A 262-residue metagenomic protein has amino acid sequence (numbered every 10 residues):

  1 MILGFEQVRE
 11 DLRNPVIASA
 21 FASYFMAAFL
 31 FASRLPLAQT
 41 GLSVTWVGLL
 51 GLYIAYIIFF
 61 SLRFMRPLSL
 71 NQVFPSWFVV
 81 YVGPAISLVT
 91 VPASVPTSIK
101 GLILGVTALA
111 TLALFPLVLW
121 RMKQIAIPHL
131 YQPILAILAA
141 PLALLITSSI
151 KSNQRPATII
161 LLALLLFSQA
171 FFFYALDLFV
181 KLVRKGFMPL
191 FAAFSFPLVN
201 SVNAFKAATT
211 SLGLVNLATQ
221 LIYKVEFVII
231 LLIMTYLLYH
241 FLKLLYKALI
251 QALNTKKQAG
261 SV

Functional and structural regions predicted by a protein language model:
M1-L3, L52-S61: Central hydrophobic cores of alpha-helical transmembrane segments in multi-pass inner-membrane proteins across all
F5-L30, W46, L62-V89, K123-I146 (+4 more regions): Juxtamembrane helix-loop boundaries in multi-pass membrane proteins
F29-L37, I86-S98, L142-P156, N200-L217: Hydrophobic alpha-helical transmembrane segments in multi-pass integral membrane proteins
T40-I54, T97-L112, T158-S168, E226-I230: Structural signature of hydrophobic alpha-helical transmembrane segments
Y56-F60, V89-T90, L112-M122, L144-K151 (+1 more regions): Alpha-helical transmembrane segments in multipass membrane proteins, preferentially the mid-helix core
W77-K123: Loop-centered beta-sheet repeat module
V106-L164: Aromatic-anchored, glycine/proline-accented short structural segments that stabilize local strand-turns or short
P141, Q169-L176, L231-L238: Predominantly late transmembrane helices and immediately cytosolic-facing juxtamembrane segments
